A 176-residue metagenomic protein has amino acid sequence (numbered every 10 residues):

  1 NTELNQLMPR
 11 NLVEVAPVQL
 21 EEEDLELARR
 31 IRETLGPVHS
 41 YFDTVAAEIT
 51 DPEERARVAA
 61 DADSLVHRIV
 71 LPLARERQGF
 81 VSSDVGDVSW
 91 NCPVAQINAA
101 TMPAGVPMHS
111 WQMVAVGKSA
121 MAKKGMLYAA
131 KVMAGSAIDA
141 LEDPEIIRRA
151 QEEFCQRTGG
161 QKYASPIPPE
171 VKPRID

Functional and structural regions predicted by a protein language model:
N1-D176: Metal-dependent amide/peptide-bond hydrolase catalytic core, centered on the "pita-bread" metallohydrolase fold
